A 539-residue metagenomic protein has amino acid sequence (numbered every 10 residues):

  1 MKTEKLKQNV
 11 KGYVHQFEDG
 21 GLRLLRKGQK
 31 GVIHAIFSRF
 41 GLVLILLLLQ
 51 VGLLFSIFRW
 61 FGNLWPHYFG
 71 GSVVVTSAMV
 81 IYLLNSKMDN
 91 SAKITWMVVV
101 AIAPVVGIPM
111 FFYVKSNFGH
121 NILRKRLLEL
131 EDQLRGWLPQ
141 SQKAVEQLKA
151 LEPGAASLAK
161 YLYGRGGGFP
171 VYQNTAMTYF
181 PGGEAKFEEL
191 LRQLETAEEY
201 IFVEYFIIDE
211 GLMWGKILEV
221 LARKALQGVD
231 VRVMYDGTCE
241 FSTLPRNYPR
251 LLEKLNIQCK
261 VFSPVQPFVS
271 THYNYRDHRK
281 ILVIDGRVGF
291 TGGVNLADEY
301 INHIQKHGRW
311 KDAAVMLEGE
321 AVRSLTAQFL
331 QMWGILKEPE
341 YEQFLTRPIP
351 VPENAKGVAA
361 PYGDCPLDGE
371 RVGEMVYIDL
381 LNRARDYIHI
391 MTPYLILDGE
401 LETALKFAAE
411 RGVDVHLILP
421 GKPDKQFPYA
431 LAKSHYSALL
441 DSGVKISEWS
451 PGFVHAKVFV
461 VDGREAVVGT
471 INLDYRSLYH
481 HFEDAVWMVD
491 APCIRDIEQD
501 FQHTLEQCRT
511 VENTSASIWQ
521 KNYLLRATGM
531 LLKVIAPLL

Functional and structural regions predicted by a protein language model:
M1-M375, D379, R383, P423 (+5 more regions): N-terminal localization/anchoring segments of enzymes in phospholipid and broader phosphate metabolism
V265-Q266, E448, F453: Extended, charge-rich low-complexity interaction segments
Y275-D277, P451-V454: Short, small/polar residue-rich loop motifs at catalytic or cofactor-binding pockets
M391-T392, L419, W449, V468-G469: Thr-Gly-centered strand-to-loop micro-motif
Y394-H416, P420, K425: Helical hairpin unit composed of two closely spaced alpha helices linked by a short loop
T403, Y429-K433: Short glycine/threonine-rich loop-to-helix capping motif typified by GTGT followed within a few residues by an Asp-Pro
K457: Catalytic-core elements of nucleic-acid end-processing and repair enzymes
